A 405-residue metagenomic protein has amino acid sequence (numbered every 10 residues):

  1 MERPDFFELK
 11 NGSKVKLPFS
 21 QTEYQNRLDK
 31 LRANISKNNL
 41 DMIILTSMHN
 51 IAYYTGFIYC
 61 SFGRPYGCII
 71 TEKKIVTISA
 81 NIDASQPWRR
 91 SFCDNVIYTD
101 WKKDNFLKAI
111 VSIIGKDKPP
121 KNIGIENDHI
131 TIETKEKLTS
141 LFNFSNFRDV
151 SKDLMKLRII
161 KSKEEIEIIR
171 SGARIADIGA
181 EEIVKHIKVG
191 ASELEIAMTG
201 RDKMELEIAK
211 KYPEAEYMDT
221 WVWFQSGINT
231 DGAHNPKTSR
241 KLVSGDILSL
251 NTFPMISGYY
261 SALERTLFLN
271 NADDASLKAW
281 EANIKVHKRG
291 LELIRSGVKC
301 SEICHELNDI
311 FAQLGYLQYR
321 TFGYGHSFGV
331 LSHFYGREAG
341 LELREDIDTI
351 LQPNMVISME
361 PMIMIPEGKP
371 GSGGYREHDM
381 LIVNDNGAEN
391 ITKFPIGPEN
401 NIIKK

Functional and structural regions predicted by a protein language model:
M1-K405: Active-site neighborhoods and metal-handling regions in enzymes and metal-associated proteins
